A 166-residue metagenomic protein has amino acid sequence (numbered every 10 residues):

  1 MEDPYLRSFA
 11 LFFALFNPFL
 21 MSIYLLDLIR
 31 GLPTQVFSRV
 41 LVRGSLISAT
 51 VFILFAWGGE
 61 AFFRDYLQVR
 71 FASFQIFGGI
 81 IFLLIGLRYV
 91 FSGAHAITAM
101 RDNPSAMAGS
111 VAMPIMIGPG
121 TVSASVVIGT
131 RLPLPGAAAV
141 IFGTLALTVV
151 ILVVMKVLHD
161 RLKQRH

Functional and structural regions predicted by a protein language model:
M1-L15, S92-A112: Small-residue-enriched transmembrane helix starts and helix-helix packing motifs in multi-pass inner-membrane proteins
E2-A10, R64-Q75, T130-G143: Interfacial loop-to-helix junctions that mark the boundaries of transmembrane helices in multi-pass membrane
P4-L54: Juxtamembrane transmembrane-helix termini in multi-pass membrane transport proteins
S22-L28, L147-Q164: Transmembrane alpha-helical segments of integral membrane proteins
D27-R39, N103, I128-G136, D160-R165: Juxtamembrane helix-boundary/capping and inter-helix hinge elements in multi-pass membrane proteins
S38-Y89: Membrane helix-loop-helix hairpins that form the core translocation module of multi-pass transporters
V40-A49, L132-T148: Entry/N-cap segments of selected transmembrane alpha helices and their immediately preceding amphipathic helices
L46-I53, F82, S105-V122: Small-residue-rich segments of transmembrane alpha-helices in multi-pass membrane proteins, especially helix faces
